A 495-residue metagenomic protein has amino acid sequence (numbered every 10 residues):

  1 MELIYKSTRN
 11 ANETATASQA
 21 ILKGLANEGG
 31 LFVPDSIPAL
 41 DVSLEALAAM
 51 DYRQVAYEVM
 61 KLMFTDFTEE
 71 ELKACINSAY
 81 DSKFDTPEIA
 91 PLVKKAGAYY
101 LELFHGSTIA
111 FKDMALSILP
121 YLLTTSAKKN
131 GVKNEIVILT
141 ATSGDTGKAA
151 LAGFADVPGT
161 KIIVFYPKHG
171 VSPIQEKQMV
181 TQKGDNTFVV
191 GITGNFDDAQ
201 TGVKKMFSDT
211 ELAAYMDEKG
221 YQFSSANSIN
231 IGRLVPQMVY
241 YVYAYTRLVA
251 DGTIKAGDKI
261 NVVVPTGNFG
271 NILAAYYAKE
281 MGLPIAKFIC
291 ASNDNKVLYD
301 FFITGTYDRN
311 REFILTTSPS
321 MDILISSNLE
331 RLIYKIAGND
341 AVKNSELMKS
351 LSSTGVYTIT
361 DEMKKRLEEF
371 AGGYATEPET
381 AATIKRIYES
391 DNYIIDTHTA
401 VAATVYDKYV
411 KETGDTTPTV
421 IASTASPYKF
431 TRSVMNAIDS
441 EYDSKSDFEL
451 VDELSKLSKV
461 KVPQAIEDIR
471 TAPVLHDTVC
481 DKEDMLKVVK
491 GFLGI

Functional and structural regions predicted by a protein language model:
M1-I495: PLP-dependent amino-acid enzyme catalytic core
